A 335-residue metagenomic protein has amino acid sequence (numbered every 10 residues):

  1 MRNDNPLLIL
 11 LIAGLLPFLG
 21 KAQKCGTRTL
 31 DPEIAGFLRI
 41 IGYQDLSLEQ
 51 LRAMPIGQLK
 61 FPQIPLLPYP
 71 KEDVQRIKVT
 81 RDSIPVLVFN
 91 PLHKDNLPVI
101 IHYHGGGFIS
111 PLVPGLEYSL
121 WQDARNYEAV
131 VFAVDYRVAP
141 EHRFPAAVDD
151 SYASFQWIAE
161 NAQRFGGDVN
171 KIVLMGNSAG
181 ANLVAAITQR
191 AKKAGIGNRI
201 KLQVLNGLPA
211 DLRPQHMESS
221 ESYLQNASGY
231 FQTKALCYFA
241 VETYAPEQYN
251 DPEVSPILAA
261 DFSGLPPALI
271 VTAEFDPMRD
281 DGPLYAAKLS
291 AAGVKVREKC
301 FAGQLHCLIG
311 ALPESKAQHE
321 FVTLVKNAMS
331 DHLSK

Functional and structural regions predicted by a protein language model:
M1-T27: Bacterial Sec-dependent N-terminal signal peptides
C25-K335: Alpha/beta-hydrolase superfamily serine-hydrolase fold, recognizing
